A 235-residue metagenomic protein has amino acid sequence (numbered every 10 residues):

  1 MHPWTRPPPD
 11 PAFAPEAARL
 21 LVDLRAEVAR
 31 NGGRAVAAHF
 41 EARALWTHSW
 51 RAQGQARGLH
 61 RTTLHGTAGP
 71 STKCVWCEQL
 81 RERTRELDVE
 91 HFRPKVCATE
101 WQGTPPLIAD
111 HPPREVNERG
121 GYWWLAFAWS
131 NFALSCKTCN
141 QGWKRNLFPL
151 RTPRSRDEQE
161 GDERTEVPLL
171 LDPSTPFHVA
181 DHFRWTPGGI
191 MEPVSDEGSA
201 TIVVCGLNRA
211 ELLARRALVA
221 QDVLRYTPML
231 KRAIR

Functional and structural regions predicted by a protein language model:
M1-K73, R81-D88, R93-A126, S130-N131 (+1 more regions): Replace "small metal-dependent catalytic modules" with "small catalytic or cofactor-binding modules
C77: Canonical Radical SAM [4Fe-4S] cluster-binding loop centered on the CxxxCxxC motif and its immediate flanking residues
